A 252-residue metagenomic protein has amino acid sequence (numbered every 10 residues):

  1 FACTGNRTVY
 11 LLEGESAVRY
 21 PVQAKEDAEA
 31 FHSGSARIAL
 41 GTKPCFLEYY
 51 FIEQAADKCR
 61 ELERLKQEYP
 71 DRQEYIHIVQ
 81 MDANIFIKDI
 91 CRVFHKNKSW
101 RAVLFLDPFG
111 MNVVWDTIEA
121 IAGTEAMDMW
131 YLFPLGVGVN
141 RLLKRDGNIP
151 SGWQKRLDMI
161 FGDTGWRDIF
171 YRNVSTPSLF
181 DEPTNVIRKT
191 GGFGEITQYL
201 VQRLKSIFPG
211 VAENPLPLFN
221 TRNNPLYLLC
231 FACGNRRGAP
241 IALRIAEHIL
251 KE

Functional and structural regions predicted by a protein language model:
F1-E252: Class I S-adenosyl-L-methionine-dependent methyltransferase catalytic core
